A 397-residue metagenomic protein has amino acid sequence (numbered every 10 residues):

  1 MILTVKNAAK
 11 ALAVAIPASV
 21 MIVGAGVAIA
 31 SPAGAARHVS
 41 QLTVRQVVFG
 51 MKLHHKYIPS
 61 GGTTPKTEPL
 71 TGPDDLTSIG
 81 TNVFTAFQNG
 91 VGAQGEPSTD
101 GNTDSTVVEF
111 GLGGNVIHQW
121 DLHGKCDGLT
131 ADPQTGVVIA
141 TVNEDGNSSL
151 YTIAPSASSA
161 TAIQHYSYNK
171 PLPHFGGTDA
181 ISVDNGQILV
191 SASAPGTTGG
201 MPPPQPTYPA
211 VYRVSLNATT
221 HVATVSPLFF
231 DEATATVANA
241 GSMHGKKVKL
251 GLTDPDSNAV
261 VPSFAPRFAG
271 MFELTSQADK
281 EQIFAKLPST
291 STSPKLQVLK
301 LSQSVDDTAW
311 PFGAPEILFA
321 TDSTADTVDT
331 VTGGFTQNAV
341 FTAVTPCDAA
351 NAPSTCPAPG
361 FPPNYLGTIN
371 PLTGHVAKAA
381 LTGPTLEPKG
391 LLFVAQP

Functional and structural regions predicted by a protein language model:
I2-V14, I22-R45: C-terminal region of N-terminal signal peptides and the immediate post-cleavage residues of exported proteins
G34-P397: Sequence/structural signature of beta-propeller domains
